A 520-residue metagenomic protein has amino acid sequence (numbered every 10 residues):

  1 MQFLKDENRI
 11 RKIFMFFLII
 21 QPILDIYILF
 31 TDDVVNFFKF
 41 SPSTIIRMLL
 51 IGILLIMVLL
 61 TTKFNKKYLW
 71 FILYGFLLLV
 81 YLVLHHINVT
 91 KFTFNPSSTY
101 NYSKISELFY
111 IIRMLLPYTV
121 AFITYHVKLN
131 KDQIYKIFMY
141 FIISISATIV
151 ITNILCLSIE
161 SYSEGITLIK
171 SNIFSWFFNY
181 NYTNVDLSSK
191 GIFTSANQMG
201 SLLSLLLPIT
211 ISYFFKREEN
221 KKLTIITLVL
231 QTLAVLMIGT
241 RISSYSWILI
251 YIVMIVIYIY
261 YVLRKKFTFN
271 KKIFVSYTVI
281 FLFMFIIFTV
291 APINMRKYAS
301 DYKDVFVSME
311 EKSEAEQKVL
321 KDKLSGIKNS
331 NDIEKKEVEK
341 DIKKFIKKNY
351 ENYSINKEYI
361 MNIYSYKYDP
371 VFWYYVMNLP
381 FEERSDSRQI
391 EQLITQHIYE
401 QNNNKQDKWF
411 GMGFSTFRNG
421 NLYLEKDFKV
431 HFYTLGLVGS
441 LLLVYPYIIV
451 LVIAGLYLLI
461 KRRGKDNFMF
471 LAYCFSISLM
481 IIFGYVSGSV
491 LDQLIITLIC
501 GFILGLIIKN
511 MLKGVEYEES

Functional and structural regions predicted by a protein language model:
M1-M15, K271-I280, V452-F470, I499-S520: A juxtamembrane structural motif centered on a specific transmembrane helix
K12-D32, M48-T119, A147-V150, M480: N-terminal hydrophobic segments of proteins, predominantly signal-anchor/transmembrane helices of inner/organellar
M15-I19, L223-Q231, L451-V486: Loop-to-helix entry and N-terminal half of a specific, functionally important transmembrane alpha helix in multi-pass
V89-T99, I149-A196: Membrane-interfacial helix-loop-helix modules of multi-pass inner-membrane proteins that assemble, modify, or transport
K136-I166, F193-L263, M284-V290: Alpha-helical transmembrane segments of multi-pass inner-membrane proteins
E160, V262-N378, I398-N402: A membrane-periplasm/extracellular boundary helix in multi-pass inner-membrane enzymes that assemble envelope glycans
Y251-Y258, F470-I481, G488-S520: Transmembrane alpha-helices of multi-pass inner-membrane enzymes
K344-V438: Long extracytoplasmic/lumenal interhelical loops at the membrane interface of multi-pass membrane proteins
